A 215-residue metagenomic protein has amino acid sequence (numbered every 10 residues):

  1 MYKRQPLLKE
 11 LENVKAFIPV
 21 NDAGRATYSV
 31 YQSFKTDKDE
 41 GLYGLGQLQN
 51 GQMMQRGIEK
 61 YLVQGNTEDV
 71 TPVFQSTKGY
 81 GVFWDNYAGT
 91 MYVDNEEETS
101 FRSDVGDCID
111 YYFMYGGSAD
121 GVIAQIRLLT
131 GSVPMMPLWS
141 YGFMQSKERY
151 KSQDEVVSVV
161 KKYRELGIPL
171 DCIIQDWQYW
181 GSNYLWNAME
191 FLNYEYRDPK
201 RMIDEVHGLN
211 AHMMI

Functional and structural regions predicted by a protein language model:
K3-P137, K147-R149, Q153-D154, V160-E165: Catalytic and substrate-binding clefts that recognize carbohydrates or anionic sugar/phosphate headgroups
T36, P134-I215: Aromatic-lined carbohydrate-binding/catalytic grooves of carbohydrate-active enzymes
